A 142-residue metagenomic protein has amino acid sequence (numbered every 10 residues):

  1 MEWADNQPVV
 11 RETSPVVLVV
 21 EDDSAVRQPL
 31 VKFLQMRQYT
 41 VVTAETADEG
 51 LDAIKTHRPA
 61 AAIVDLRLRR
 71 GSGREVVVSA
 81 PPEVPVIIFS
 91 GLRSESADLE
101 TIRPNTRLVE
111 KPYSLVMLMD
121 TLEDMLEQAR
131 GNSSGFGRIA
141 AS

Functional and structural regions predicted by a protein language model:
M1-L18, E110, S114-S142: Non-catalytic signal-transmission and effector/linker regions of two-component phosphorelay proteins
E21: Conserved acidic carboxylate
S24, E45-E49, V116: Acidic phosphotransfer microenvironment of two-component signaling modules
S24-V42: Two-component/phosphorelay signaling modules centered on CheY-like receiver
V31, T43-A61: Acidic, metal-coordinating helix/loop segments flanking the phosphotransfer/catalytic sites of two-component signaling
V64-A80, R93: Conserved phosphotransfer microenvironments
G73, E100-V109: As written
F89-S90: Hydrophobic/aromatic residues positioned on beta-strands within the core alpha/beta folds
